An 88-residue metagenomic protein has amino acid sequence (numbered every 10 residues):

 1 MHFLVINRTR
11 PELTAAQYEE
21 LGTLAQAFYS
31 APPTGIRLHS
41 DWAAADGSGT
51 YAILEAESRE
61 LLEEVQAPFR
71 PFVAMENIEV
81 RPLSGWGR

Functional and structural regions predicted by a protein language model:
M1-G49, E57-L61, R81-R88: Short S/T/G/P-rich N-terminal loop/turn motif that feeds into the first structured element of a domain
I53: Small, basic N-terminal interaction modules of short regulatory proteins
L62-R70: Short amphipathic alpha-helices in soluble, non-transmembrane regions that often serve as interface/regulatory elements
F72-S84: Conserved short beta-strand edge segments in small beta-sheet-based binding/regulatory domains
